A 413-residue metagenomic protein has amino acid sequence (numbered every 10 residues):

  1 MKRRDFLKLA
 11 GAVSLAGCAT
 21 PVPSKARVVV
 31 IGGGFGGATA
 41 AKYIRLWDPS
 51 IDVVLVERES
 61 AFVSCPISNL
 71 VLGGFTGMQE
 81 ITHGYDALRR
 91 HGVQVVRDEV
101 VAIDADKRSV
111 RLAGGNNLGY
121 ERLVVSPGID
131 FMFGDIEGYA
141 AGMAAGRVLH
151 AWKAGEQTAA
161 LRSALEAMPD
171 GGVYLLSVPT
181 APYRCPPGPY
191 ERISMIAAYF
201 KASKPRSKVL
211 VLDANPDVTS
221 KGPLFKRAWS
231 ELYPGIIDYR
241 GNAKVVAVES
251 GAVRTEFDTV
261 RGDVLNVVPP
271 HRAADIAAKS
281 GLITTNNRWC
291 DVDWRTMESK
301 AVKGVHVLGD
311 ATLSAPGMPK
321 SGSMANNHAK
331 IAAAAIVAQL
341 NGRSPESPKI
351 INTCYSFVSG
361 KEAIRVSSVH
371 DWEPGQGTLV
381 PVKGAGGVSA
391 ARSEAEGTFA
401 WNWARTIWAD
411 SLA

Functional and structural regions predicted by a protein language model:
K2-P21: N-terminal export signals
T20-Q94, T180-K221: Beta1-alpha1 glycine-rich phosphate/pyrophosphate-binding loop at the start of Rossmann-like nucleotide-binding domains
R90-I103, V110, L118, A198-R288: A Rossmann-like FAD-binding core segment of flavoenzymes
G128-A202: Glycine-rich dinucleotide-binding loop and its adjacent helix/turn
A141-M168, D263-V264, V268-A325: FAD-site-proximal beta/loop scaffold in flavoenzymes
L313-E346: A conserved FAD-binding loop/helix module that cradles the flavin
V337-E373: Active-site-proximal substrate-binding core of FAD-dependent oxidoreductases
S367-A413: C-terminal auxiliary extensions adjacent to catalytic cores
